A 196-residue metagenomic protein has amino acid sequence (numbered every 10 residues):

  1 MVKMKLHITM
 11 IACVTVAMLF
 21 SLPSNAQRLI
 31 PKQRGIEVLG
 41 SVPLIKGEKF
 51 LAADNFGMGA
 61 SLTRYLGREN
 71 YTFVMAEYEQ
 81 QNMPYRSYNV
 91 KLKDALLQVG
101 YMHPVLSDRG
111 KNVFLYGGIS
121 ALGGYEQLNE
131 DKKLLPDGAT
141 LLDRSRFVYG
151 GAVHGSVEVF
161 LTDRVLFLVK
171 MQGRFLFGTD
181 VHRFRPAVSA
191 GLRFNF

Functional and structural regions predicted by a protein language model:
M1-Q33: Cleavable N-terminal export/targeting peptides
N25-M75, R193-N195: Short glycine/proline- and aromatic-enriched beta-strand/turn motifs that initiate or cap beta-hairpins
R28-I36, R68-T72, K111-G117, S145-F147 (+2 more regions): Outer-envelope beta-barrel architecture signal
G35, Q98, F184-F196: Outer-membrane beta-barrel "beta-signal"
S41-L44, N82-P84, P136-L141, Q172-F175: Extracytoplasmic loops and strand-loop junctions of Gram-negative outer membrane beta-barrel proteins
K49-N55, Y88-D94, T140-F147, D180-R185: Replace "Gram-negative outer membrane beta-barrel proteins" with "bacterial and organellar outer membrane beta-barrel
M58-A60, L97-Y101, V153-G155, V159 (+1 more regions): Membrane-embedded beta-strands of outer-membrane beta-barrel proteins, especially the hydrophobic/small aromatic
S61-L135, V165, F194: Gram-negative (and chloroplast) outer-membrane scaffold detector with strong preference for beta-barrel transmembrane
